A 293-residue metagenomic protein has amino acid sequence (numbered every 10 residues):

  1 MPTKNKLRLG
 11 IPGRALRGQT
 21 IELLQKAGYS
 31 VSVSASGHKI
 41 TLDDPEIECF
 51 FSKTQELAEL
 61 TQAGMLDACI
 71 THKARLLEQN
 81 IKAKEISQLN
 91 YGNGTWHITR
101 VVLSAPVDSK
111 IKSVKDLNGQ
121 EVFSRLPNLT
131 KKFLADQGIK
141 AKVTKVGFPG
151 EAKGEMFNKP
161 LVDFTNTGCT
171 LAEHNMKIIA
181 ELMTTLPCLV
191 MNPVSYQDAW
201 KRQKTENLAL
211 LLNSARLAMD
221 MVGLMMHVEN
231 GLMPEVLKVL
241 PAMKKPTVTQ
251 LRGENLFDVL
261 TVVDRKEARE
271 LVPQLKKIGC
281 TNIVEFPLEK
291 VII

Functional and structural regions predicted by a protein language model:
P2-E46, F51, T71-S87, Y91-H97 (+1 more regions): Small-molecule-sensing regulatory modules
E48-D67: Short, structured active-site "lid" loops
R100-V101: Short glycine-rich loop/turn motifs
